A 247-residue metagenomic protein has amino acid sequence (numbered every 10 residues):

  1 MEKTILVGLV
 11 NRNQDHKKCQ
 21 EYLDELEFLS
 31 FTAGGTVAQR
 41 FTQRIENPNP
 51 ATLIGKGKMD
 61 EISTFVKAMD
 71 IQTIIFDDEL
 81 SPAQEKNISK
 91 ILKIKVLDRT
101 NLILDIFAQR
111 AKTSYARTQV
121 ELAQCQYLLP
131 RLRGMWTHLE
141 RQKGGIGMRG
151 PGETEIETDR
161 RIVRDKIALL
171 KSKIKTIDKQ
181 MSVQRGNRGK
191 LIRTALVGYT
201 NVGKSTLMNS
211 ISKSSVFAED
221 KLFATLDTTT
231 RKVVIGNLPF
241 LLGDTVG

Functional and structural regions predicted by a protein language model:
M1-D105: N-terminal accessory targeting/assembly segments
M1-T4, M135-G247: Conserved G1/Walker A P-loop phosphate-binding module
N13-K17, N49-T52, R110-S114, E155 (+2 more regions): Flexible beta-alpha connector loops of hexameric P-loop NTPases
H16-C19, T52-K56, D78-E79, A111 (+2 more regions): Conserved phosphate/pyrophosphate-binding and hydrolysis machinery centered on Walker-type P-loop NTPases, extending
L26, C125, V163: A residue-level signal for conserved active-site and pocket-lining positions in enzyme catalytic cores
L102-V120: Short alpha-helix plus adjacent loop in nuclease-associated cores
L122, Q126-L139: A charged, well-structured terminal subsegment
